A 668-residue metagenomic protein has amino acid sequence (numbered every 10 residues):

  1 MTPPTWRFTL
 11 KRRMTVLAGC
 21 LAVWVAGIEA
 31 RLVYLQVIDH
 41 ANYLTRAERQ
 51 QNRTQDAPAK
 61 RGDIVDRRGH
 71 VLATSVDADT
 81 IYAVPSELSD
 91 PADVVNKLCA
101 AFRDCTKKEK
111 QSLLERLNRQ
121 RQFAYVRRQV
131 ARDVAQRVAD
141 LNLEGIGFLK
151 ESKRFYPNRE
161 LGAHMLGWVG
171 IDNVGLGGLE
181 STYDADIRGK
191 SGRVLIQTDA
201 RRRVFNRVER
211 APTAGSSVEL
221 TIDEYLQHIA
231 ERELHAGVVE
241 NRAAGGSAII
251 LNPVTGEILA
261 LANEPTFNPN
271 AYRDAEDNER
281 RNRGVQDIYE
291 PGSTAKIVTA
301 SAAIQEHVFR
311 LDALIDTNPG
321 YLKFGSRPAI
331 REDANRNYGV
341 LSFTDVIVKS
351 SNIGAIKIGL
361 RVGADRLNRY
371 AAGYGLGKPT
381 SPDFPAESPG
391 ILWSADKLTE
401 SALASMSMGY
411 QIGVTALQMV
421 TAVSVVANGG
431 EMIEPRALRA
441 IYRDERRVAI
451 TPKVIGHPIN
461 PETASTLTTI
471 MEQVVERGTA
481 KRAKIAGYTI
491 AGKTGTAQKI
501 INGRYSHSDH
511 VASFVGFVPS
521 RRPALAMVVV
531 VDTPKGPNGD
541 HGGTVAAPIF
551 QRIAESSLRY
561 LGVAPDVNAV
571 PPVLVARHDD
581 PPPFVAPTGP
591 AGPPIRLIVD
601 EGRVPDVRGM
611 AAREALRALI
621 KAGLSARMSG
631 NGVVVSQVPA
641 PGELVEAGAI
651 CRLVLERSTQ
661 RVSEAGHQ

Functional and structural regions predicted by a protein language model:
M1-Y272, I288, L311, G363-G377 (+8 more regions): Periplasmic/cell-envelope proteins involved in peptidoglycan metabolism and beta-lactam response
T9, R119-Q120, V218, R283-V285 (+2 more regions): A short, structure-level motif marking secondary-structure boundaries and short turns
K60-G62, A163, P389, S513 (+2 more regions): Change "...and in nucleic-acid phosphodiester-cleaving endonucleases..." to "...and in nucleic-acid processing enzymes
A73, T198-E209, I222, A248 (+2 more regions): Beta-lactam-recognizing serine transpeptidase/beta-lactamase-like catalytic domain environment
S89-D90, K323-A329, I391-S394, V634-E643: Short secondary-structure transition/capping segments
N118-R121, A211-G215, A449-K453, L597-E601: Short glycine-enriched loop/turn motifs at secondary-structure junctions
G162-H164, E257, I297-V298, V420-T421 (+3 more regions): Short, solvent-exposed alpha-helical surface patches in non-cytosolic proteins
G487, V529-T544, I549-Q668: Ligand-recognition elements built from short beta-strands and adjacent flexible loops
